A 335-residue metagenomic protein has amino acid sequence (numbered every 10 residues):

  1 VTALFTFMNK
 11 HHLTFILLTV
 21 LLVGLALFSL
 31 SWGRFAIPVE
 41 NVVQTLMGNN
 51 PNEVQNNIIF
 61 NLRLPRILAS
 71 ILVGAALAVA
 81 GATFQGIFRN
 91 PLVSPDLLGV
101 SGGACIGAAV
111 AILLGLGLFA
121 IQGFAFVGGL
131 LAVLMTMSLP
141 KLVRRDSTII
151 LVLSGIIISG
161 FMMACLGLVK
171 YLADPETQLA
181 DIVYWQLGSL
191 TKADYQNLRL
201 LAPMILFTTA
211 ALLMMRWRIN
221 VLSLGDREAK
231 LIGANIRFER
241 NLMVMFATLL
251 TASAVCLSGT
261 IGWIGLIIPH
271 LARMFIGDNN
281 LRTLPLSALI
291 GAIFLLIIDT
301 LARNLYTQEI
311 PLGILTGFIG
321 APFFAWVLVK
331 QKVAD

Functional and structural regions predicted by a protein language model:
A3-D335: Alpha-helical transmembrane segments in inner-membrane proteins
